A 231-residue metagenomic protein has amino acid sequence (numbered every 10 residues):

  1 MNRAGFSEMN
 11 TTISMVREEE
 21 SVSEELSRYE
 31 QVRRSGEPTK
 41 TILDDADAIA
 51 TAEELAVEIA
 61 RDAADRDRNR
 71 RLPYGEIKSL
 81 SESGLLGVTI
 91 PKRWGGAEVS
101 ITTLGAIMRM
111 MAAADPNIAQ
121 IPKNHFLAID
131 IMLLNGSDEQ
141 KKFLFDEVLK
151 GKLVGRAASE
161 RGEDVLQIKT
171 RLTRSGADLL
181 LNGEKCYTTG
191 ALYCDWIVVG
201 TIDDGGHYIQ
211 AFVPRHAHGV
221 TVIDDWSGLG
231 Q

Functional and structural regions predicted by a protein language model:
N2-P122: Amphipathic, small/basic residue-rich leader segments at the start of a protein or domain
R3-A4, S35, S175, V199 (+2 more regions): Feature targets compositionally biased, intrinsically disordered low-complexity regions with long contiguous runs
L55, I59-A60, A177, I197-V198: Conserved short hydrophobic patches within well-ordered secondary structure
L72-E82, G87-K185, T189: Glycine-rich flavin
V165-Q167, T221-D224: A short, acidic/glycine-rich surface segment
E184-I223: A short core secondary-structure module
L229-Q231: Internal glycine-rich alpha/beta core junctions
